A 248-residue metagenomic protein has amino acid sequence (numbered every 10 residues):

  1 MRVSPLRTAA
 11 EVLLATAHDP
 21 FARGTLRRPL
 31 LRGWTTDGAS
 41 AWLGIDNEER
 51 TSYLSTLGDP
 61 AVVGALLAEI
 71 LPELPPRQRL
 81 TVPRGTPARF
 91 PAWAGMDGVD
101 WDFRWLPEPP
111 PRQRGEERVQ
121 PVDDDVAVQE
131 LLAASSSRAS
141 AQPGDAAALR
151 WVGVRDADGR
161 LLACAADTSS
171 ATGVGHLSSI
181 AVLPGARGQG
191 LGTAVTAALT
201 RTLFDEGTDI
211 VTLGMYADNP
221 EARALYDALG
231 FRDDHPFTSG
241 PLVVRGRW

Functional and structural regions predicted by a protein language model:
M1-A22, W101-S140: Short amphipathic alpha-helix that is part of the acyltransferase structural core
M1-R89: N-terminal charged segments
A39-S40, G159-A163, E221: Glycine-rich acetyl-CoA-binding "A-motif" of GNAT/NAT acetyltransferases
P60-P72, V182, G188-D205, R223-A228: Conserved acetyl-CoA-binding loop-helix of GNAT-fold acetyltransferases
T81-P87, T212-R223, S239-W248: Conserved beta-strand-loop-alpha-helix junction that forms the acyl-donor binding cleft
M96-P107, T212-G214, D227, R232-G246: Conserved catalytic-core motifs of GNAT/GCN5-like acyltransferases
S140-R150, R155-L183: A conserved beta-strand-loop-helix scaffold within acyl/acetyltransferase catalytic domains
T208-I210: Short, high-confidence coil segments that cap the C-terminus of an alpha-helix and link into the following beta-strand
